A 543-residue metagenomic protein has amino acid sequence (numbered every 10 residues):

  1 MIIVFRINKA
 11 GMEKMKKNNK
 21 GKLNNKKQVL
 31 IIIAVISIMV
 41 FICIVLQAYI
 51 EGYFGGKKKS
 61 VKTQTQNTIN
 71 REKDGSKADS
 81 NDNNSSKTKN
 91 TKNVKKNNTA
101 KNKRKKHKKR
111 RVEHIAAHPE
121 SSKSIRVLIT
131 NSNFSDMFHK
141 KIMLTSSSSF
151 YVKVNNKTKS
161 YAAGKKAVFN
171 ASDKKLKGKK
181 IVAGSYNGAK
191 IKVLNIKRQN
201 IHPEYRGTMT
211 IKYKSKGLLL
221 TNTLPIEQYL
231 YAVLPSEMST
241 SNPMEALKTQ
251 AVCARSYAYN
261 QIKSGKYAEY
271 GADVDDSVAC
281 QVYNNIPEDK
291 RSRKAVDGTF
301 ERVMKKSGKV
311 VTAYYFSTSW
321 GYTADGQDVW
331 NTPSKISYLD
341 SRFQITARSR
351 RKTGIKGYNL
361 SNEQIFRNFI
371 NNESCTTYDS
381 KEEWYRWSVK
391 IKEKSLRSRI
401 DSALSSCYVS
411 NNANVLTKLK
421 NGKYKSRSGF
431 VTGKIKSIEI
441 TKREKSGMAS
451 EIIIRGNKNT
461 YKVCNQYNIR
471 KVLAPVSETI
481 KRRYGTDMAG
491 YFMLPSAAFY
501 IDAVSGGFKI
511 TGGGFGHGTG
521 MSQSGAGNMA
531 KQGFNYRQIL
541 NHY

Functional and structural regions predicted by a protein language model:
I2-Y543: Conserved, single-site charged/polar hotspot
